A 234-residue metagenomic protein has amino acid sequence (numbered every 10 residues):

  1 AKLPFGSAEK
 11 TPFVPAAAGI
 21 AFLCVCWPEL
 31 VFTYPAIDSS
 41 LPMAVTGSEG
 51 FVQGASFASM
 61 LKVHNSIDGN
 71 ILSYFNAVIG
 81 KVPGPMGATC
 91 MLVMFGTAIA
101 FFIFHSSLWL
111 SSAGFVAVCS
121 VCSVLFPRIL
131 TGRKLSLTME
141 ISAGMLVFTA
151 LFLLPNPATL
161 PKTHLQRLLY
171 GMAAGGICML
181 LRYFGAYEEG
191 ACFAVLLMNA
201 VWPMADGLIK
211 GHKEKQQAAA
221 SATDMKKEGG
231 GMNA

Functional and structural regions predicted by a protein language model:
A1-E9, G96-H105, L151-L160: C-terminal ends of transmembrane helices
A1-F5, L23-V25, V118-V124, L146-L153 (+1 more regions): Alpha-helical transmembrane segments and their membrane-interface exit regions
E9-F95: Long hydrophobic alpha-helical segments that form multi-pass transmembrane helix bundles in integral membrane proteins
P12-A16, L137-L146, R167, G185-M198: Loop-to-transmembrane alpha-helix initiation sites
L30, Y34-P35, F126-T131, S136 (+1 more regions): Hydrophobic alpha-helical transmembrane segments in multi-pass integral membrane proteins
M91, F102-G132: Conserved mixed alpha/beta catalytic, RNA-binding, or beta-rich assembly cores of soluble enzyme, regulatory
L92-G96, A113-V121, E140-L153, L168-G176: Hydrophobic alpha-helical segments embedded in the membrane of multi-pass proteins
F184-A234: Cytosolic-side transmembrane-helix boundaries in multi-pass membrane proteins
